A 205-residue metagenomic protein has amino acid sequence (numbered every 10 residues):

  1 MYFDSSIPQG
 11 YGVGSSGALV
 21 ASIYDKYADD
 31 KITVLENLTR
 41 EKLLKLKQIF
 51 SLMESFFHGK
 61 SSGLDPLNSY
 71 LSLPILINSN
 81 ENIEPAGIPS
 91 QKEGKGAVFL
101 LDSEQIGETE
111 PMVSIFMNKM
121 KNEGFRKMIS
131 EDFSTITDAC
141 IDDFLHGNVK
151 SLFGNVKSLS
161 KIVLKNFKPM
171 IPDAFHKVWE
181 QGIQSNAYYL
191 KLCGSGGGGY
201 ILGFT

Functional and structural regions predicted by a protein language model:
M1-P8: Glycine/charged-rich beta-loop-alpha catalytic/anionic-binding loops adjacent to active sites
S5, D30-V34, T39-R40, L44-K60 (+2 more regions): C-terminal nucleotide
G10-Y11, E108: Conserved protein kinase catalytic core
Y11-N37: DPxDG-like acidic metal-binding loop motif
G14-S16, C193-G198: Glycine-rich beta-strand-to-loop/alpha-helix junction loops that act as flexible
